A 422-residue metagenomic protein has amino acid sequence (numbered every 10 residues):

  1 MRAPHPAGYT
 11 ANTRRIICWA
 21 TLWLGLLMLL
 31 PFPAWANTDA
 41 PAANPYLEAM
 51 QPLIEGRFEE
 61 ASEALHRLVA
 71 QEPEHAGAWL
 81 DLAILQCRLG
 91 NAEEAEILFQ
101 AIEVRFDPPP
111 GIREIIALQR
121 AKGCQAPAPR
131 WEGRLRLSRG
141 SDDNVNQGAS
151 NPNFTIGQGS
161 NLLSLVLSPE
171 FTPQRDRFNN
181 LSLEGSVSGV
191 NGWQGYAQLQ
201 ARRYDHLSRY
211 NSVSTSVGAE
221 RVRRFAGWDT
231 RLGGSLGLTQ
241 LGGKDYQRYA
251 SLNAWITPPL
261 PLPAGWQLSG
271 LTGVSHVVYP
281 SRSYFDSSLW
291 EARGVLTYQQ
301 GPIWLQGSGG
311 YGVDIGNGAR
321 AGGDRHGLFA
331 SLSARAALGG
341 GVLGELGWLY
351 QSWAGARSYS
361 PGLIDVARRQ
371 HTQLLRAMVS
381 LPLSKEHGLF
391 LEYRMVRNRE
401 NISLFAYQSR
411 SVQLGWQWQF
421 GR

Functional and structural regions predicted by a protein language model:
T38-D39, A43, E48, L53-E60 (+3 more regions): Outer-membrane beta-barrel initiation region
A101, L381, Y407-R422: Outer-membrane beta-barrel "beta-signal"
G133, L137-R139, L181-G189, V217-R223 (+8 more regions): Residues on the lipid-exposed face of transmembrane beta-strands in outer-membrane beta-barrel proteins
L137-D143, G189, L199-D205, R223-F225 (+9 more regions): Transmembrane beta-strands of outer-membrane beta-barrel pores
P173-R177, L207-V213, G243-A250, R282-W290 (+3 more regions): Replace "Gram-negative outer membrane beta-barrel proteins" with "bacterial and organellar outer membrane beta-barrel
V190-G195, F225-L232, L260-G270, Q300-G307 (+3 more regions): Repeated loop/turn-to-beta-strand initiation elements of outer-membrane beta-barrel proteins
W255-A356: Detector for outer-membrane/organellar transmembrane beta-barrel domains, recognizing the amphipathic beta-strand
